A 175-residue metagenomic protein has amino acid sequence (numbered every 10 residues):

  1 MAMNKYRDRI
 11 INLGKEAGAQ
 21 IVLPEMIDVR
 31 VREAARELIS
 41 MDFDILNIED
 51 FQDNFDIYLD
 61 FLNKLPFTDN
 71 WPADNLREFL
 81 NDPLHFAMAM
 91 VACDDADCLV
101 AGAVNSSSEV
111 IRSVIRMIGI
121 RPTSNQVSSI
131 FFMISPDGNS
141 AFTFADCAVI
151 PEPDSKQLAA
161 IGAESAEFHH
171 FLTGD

Functional and structural regions predicted by a protein language model:
A2-D44, Q52-D175: Anion-binding alpha/beta catalytic cores of soluble intermediary-metabolism enzymes, centered on
E49: Glycine-rich phosphate-binding loop of ATP-dependent small-molecule kinases
